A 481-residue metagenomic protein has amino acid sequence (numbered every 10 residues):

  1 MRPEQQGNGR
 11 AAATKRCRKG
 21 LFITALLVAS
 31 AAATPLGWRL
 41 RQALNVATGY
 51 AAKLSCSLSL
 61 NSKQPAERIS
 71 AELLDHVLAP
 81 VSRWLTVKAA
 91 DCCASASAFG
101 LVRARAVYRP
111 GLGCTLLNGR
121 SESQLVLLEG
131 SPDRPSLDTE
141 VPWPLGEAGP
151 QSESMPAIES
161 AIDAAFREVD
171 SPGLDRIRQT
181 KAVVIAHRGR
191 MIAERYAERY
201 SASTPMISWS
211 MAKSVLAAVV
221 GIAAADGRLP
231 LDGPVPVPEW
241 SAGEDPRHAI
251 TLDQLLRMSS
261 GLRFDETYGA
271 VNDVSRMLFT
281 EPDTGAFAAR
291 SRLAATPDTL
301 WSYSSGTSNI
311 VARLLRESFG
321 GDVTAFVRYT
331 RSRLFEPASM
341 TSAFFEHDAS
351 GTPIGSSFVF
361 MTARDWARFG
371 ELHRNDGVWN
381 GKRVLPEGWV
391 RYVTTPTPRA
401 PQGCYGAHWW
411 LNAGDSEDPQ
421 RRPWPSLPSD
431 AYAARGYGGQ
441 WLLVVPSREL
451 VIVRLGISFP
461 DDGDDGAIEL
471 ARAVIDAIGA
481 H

Functional and structural regions predicted by a protein language model:
A43, I69, A431-H481: Structured C-terminal helix/loop/strand segments within mature extracytoplasmic catalytic/sensor domains
A94, I162-Y200, L442-L443, E449-V453: A short, well-structured edge-of-sheet supersecondary motif
I158-R167, R190-R195, P234-P236, V271-P297 (+1 more regions): Short, charged, amphipathic alpha-helices and their helix-cap/turn boundaries
I185, G189, M206-D232, L255 (+2 more regions): Active-site SXXK
A217, T307-R316, S357-W379, Q440-G456: Active-site-proximal alpha-helical segments within enzyme catalytic domains
A225-R263, R290-L293, G320-S357, G388: Active-site helix/loop module of the DD-peptidase/beta-lactamase fold, centered on the serine-lysine SxxK catalytic
A242-N272, M277-T299, G306-N309, M361-R364: Conserved catalytic neighborhood of penicillin-recognizing serine enzymes
M340, F344-H347, T394-V451: Active-site Gly/Thr loop motif
